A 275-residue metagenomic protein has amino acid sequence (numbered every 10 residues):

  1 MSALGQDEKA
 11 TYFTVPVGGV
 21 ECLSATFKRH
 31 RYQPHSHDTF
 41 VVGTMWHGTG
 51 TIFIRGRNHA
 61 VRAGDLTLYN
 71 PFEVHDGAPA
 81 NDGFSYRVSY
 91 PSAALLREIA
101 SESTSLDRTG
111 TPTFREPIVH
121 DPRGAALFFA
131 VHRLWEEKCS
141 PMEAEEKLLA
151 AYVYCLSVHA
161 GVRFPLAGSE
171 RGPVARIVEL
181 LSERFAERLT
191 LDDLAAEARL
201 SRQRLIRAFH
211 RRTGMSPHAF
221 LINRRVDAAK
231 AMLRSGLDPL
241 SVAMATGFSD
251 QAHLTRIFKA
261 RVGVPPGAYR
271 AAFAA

Functional and structural regions predicted by a protein language model:
A3-T109: N-terminal regulatory/effector-sensing and dimerization cores that precede helix-turn-helix DNA-binding domains
M45, L181-F185, M232-G236: Short helix-to-turn junction characteristic of helix-turn-helix DNA-binding domains, especially the helix
R55, A80, I99-S103, V158 (+3 more regions): Residue-level signal for well-ordered alpha-helical positions
D107-A125, H132-A198, R211-N223: Short, Lys/Arg-enriched, Trp-marked, Pro/Gly-tolerant hinge/linker segments that flank
S182, E187-R224, A243-A272: Basic/polar phosphate-binding segments, predominantly the helix-turn-helix DNA-binding elements of transcriptional
